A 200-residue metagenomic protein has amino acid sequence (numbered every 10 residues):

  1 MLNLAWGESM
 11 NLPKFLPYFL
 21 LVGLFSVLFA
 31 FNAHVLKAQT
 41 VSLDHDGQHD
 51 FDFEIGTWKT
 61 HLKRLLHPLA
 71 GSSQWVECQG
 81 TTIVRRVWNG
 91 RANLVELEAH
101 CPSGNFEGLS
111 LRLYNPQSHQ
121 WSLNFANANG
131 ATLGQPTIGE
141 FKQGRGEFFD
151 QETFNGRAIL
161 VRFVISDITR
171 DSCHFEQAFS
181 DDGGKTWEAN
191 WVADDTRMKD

Functional and structural regions predicted by a protein language model:
M1-S9: Short, Lys/Arg-enriched N-terminal segments with co-localized hydrophobic residues within the first ~10-30 amino acids
G7, N32-V35: Short stretches within intrinsically disordered, low-complexity N-terminal or propeptide regions
P13-P17: N-terminal Sec-pathway targeting helices
Y18-A30: Bacterial N-terminal signal peptides
H34-D200: Hydrophobic small-molecule pocket/channel-lining residues, especially in calycin-type beta-barrels
